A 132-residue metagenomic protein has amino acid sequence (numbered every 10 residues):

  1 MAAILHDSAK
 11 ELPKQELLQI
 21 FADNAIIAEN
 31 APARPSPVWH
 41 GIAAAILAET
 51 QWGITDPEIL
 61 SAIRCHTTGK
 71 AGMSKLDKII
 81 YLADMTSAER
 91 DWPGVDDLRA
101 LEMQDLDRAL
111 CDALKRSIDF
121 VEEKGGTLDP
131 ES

Functional and structural regions predicted by a protein language model:
M1-D112: Divalent metal-dependent catalytic cores for phosphoryl transfer on phosphate-bearing substrates
A113-I118: C-terminal beta-signal and terminal closure region of outer-membrane beta-barrel proteins
D119-S132: Charged phosphate-binding loop/patch that engages nucleotide di/tri-phosphates or the phosphate backbone of nucleic
